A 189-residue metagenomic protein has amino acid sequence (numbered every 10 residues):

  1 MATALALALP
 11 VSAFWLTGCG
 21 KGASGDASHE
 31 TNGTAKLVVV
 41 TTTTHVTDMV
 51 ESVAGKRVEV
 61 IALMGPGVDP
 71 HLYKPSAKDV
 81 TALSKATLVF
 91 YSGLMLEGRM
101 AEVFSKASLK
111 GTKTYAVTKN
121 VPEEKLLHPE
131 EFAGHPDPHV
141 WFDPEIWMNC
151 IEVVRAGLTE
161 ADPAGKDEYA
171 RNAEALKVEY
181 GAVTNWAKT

Functional and structural regions predicted by a protein language model:
A2-T3, D137: Residue-level detector of alpha-helical transmembrane segments in integral membrane proteins
T3-W15: Bacterial N-terminal signal peptides
W15-T189: Extracytoplasmic metal-acquisition and chelation regions
